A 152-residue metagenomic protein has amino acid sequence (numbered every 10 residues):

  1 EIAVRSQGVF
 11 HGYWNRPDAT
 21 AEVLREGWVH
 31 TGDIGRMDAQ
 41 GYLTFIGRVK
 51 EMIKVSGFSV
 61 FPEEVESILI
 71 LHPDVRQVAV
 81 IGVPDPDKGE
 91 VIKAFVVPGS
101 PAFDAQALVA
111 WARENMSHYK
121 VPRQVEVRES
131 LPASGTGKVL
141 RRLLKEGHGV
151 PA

Functional and structural regions predicted by a protein language model:
I2: Glycine-rich active-site loop/lid that clamps phosphate-bearing ligands
R5-S6, H11-N15, A19-E22, I34-K120 (+3 more regions): AMP-binding/adenylate-forming catalytic core of the ANL superfamily
G27: FAD-site-proximal beta/loop scaffold in flavoenzymes
V125-R128: General small-molecule cofactor/ligand-binding pocket signal
G147-A152: Acidic/polar alpha-helix N-cap and adjacent early helical turns within long charge-rich amphipathic helices/linkers
